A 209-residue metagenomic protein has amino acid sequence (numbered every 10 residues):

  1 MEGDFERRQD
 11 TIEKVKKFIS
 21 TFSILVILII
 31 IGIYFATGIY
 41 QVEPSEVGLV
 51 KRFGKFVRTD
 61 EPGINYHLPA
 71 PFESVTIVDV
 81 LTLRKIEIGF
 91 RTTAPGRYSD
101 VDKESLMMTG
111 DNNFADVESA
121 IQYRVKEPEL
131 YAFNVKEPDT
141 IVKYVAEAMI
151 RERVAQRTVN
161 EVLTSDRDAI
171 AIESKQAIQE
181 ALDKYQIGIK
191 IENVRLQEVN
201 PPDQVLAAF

Functional and structural regions predicted by a protein language model:
M1-I19: N-terminal Lys/Arg-rich, disordered targeting/topogenic segments
K16-G38: Single-pass alpha-helical transmembrane signal-anchor segments
I30, E87, I150-R151, Q179-I187: Signal for well-folded cores of large energy- and translation-related assemblies
A36-A155: Hydrophobic membrane-anchoring helix/hairpin
E129-K136, T158-N160, T164, Q179 (+1 more regions): Extracytoplasmic/periplasmic soluble domains downstream of a signal peptide or transmembrane helix
M149-E173, L182: A short, surface-exposed, charged and often Trp/Pro-enriched helix-loop connector in the C-terminal portion of helical
V159-L163, D183-L196: Short beta-strand elements
N200-F209: Long, charge-rich amphipathic alpha-helical coiled-coil "stalk/tentacle" segments that mediate oligomerization
